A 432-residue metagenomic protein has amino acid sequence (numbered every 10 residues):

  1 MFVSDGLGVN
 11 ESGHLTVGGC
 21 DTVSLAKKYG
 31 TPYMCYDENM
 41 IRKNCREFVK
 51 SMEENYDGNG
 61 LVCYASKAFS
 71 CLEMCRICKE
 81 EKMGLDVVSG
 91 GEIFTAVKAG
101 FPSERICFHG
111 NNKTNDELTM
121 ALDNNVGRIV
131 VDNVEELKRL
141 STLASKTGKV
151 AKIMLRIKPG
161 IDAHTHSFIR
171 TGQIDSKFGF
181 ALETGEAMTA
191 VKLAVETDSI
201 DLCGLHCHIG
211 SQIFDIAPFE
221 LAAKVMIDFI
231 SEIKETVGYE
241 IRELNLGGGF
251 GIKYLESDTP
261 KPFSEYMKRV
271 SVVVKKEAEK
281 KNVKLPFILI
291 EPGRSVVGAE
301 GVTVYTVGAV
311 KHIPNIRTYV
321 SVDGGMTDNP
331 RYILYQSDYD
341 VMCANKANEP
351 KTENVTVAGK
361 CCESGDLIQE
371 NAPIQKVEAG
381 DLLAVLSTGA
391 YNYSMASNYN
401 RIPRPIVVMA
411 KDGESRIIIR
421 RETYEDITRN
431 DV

Functional and structural regions predicted by a protein language model:
M1-K152, M188, K192, E196-D201 (+3 more regions): A charged N-terminal "starter" segment
R42-C45, A223, M267, A384: Hydrophobic face of alpha-helices
A65, K152-K158, H206-H208, N245-G247 (+2 more regions): Short beta-strand segments
A68-S70, G91-E92, N112-T114, N133-E135 (+6 more regions): Active-site-proximal loop/turn and secondary-structure-junction residues that shape catalytic pockets, frequently
C75, K98-A99, L118-D123, L140-L143 (+6 more regions): Short acidic, glycine/serine/threonine-rich loops at helix termini
K98-F101, L122-D123, S145-K149, R170-G172 (+9 more regions): Solvent-exposed alpha-helices and their adjacent loops that cap or buttress functional pockets in soluble metabolic
G160-A309, I374, I402: Active-site loop/helix belt of alpha/beta enzymes
R269, K275, V283-V432: Charged (often Lys/Glu-rich) extended helix/loop segments that serve as interaction or gating elements
